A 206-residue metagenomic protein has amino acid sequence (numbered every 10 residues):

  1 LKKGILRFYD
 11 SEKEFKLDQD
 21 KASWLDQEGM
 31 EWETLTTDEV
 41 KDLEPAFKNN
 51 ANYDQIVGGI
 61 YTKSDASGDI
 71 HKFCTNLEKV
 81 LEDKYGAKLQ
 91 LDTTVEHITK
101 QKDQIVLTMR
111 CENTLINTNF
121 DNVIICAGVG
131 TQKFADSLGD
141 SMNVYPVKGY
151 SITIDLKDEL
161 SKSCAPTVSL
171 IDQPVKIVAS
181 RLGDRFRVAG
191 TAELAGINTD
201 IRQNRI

Functional and structural regions predicted by a protein language model:
L1-T37: Dinucleotide-binding Rossmann-like beta1-alpha1 core, especially the glycine-rich loop that anchors the ADP
I5-R7, G59-Y61, S151: Short aromatic/hydrophobic contact patches that present stacked aromatics for nucleic-acid/ligand binding
K13-E28, N52-D121: Helical element adjacent to the flavin cofactor pocket in flavoenzyme catalytic cores
K21, A46-F47, S137-L138: Residue-level signal for well-ordered alpha-helical positions
E31-E33, K88, S141: Conserved beta-strand segments of alpha/beta enzyme cores
W32, E39, K63-S64, Q173-P174 (+1 more regions): C-terminal catalytic lobe of FAD-dependent flavoproteins
E44-N49, V175-V178: Short beta-strand/turn micro-motifs at beta-sheet edges
V95-I105, N117-I206: Active-site substrate-recognition segment that forms the wall of the catalytic cavity or substrate channel
